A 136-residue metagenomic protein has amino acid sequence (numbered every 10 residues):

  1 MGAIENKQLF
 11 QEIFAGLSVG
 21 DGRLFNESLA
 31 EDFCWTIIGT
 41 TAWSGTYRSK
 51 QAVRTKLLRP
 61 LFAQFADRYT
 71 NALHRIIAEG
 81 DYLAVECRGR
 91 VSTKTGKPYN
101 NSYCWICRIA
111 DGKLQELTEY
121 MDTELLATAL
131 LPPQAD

Functional and structural regions predicted by a protein language model:
M1-E31, L131-D136: Short, low-complexity N-terminal intrinsically disordered segments enriched in polar/charged residues
G2-E5, L58-D136: A beta-strand edge to alpha-helix "cap/lid" segment located at domain peripheries
Q8-V19, A42-T46, L61-F65, E86: Short, mixed-charge, low-aromatic patches
F10-I13, L24-L29, F33, V53 (+3 more regions): Hydrophobic pocket/interface hotspot
S18, I37, K94: Short glycine/serine/threonine-biased micro-segments
V19, R23, A42, R48 (+2 more regions): Short, flexible micro-motifs
A30-E79: A solvent-exposed, acidic/Ser-Thr-rich amphipathic alpha-helical stretch
